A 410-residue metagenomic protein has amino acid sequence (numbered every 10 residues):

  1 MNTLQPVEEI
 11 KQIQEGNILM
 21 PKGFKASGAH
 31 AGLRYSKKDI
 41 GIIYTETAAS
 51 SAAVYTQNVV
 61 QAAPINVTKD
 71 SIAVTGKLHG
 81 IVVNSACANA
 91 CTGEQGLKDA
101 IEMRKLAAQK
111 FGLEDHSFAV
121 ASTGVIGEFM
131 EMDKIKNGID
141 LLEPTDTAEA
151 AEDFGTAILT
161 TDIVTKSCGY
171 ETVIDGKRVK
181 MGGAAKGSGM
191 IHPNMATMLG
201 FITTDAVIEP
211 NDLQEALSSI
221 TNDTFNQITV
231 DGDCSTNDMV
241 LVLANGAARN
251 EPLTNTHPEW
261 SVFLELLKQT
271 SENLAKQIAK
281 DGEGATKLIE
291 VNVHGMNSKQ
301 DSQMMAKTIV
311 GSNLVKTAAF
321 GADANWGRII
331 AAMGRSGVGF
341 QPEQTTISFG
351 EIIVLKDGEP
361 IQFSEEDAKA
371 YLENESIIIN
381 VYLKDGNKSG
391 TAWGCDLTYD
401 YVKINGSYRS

Functional and structural regions predicted by a protein language model:
N2-N84, N89-D99, A108-D133, N137-S410: A structural signal for small-residue-enriched, beta-sheet-centric alpha/beta enzyme cores and oligomeric scaffold folds
R104: Generic structural marker for isolated residues within well-ordered, non-membrane alpha-helices of soluble domains
